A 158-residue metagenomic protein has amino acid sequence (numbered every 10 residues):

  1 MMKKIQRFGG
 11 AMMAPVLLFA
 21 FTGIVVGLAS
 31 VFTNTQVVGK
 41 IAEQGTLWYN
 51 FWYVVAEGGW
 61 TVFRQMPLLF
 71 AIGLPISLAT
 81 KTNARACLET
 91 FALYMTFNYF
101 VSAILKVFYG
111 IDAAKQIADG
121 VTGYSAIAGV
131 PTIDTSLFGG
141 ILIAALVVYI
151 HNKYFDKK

Functional and structural regions predicted by a protein language model:
M2-K158: Early transmembrane hairpin of solute transport permeases
